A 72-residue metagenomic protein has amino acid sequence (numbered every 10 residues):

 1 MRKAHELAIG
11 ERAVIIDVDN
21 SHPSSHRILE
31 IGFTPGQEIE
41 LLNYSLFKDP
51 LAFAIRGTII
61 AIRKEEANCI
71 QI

Functional and structural regions predicted by a protein language model:
M1-I72: Compact, glycine-rich, soluble single-domain proteins
